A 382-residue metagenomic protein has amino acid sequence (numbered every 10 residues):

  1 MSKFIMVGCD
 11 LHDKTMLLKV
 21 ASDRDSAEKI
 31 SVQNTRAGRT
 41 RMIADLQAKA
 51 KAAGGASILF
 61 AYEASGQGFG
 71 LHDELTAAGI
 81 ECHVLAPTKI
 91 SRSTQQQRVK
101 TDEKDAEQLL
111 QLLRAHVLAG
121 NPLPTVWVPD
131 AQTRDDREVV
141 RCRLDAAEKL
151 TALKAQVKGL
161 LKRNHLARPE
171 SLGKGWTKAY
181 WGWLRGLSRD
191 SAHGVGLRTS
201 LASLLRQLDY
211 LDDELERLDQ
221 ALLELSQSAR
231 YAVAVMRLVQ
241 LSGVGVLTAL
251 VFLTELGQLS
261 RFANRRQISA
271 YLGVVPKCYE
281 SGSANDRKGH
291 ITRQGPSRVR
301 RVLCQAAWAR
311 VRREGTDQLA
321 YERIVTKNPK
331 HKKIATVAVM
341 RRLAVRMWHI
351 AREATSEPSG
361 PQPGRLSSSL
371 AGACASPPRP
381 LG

Functional and structural regions predicted by a protein language model:
S2-A21, L109: Gly/Thr-rich phosphate-binding beta-strand-loop-beta motif of the actin/hexokinase/Hsp70
D13-R41: Short glycine-rich, Thr/Ser-proximal phosphate-binding strand/loop in the N-terminal lobe of ATP-dependent enzymes
R39-L59: Short, basic/hydrophobic alpha-helical segments
H83-T125, N285-Q294: Short alpha-helix plus adjacent loop in nuclease-associated cores
Q111-E138, Y180-A192: A short, charged helix-loop
R141-V235: Glycine-rich, often acidic, oxyanion-interacting loops/wings at catalytic, nucleic-acid, or phospho-protein interfaces
A234-K332: Phosphate-backbone recognition surface of nucleic-acid-processing proteins
S283-R287, Y321-G382: Low-complexity, acidic/Ser/Thr- and charged residue-rich accessory regions of DNA metabolism proteins
